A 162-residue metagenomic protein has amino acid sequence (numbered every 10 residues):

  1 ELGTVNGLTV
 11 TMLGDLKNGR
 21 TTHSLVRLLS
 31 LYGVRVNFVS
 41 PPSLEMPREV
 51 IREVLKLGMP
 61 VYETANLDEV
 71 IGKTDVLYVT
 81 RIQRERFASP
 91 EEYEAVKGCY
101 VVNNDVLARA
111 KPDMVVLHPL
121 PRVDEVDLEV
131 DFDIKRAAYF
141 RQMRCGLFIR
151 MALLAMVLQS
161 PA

Functional and structural regions predicted by a protein language model:
L2-V79: Glycine-rich phosphate/diphosphate-binding loop of Rossmann-like nucleotide-binding domains
L13, K17, P90-A95, R141: Conserved short-loop catalytic and cofactor-binding motifs
S24, L28-L31, E69, D105-R109 (+2 more regions): Alpha-helical scaffold segments in soluble metabolic enzymes
L29-G33, K56-G58, I82-Q83, V96-C99 (+2 more regions): Short, low-complexity, polar/charged sequence segments that are solvent-exposed and flexible
S40-E45, V106-D113, C145-M151: Short C-terminal domain-edge/linker segments immediately following a structured domain
R52-V130: Rossmann-like adenosine-cofactor binding region
D113-M114, P119-A162: Adenosine-phosphate binding glycine-rich loop
